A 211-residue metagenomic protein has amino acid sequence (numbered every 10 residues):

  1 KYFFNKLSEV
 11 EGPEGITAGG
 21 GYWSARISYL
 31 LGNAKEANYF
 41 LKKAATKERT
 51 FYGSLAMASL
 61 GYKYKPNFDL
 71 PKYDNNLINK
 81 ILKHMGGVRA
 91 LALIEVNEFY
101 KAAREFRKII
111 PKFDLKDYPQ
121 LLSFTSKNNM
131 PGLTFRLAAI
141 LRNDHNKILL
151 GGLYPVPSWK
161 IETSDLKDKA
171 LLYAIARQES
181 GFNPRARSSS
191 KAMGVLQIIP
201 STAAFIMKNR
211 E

Functional and structural regions predicted by a protein language model:
K1-F4, P13-I16, S24-I27, L31-K43 (+4 more regions): Catalytic glycan-binding domains that act on GlcNAc-containing polysaccharides
K1-N5, L60-P66, I94-Y100, I148: Helix-turn-helix repeat elements of alpha-solenoid scaffolds
G12, E48, L77-I78: Structural signature of alpha-solenoid helical repeat scaffolds
R49-G53, A58-N67: Long, contiguous interaction/recruitment modules in multidomain scaffold/adaptor proteins
P71-H84: TPR-adjacent "capping" and linker segments in tetratricopeptide-repeat scaffold/adaptor proteins
M85-K101, E105-K108: Alpha-helical segment of the N-proximal tetratricopeptide repeat
